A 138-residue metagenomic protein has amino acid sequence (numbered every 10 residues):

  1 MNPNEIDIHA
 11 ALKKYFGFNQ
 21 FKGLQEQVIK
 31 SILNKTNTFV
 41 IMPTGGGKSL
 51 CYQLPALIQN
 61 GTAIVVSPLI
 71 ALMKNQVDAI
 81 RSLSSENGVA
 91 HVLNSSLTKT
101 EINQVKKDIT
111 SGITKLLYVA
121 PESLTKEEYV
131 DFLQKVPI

Functional and structural regions predicted by a protein language model:
N2-P43: Conserved pre-motif I regulatory segment
K35, I80-L83, G112: Conserved, well-folded catalytic cores of nucleic-acid-processing and energy-transducing macromolecular machines
K35-L54, I64-S67: Walker A/P-loop
G46, D78, L97-I138: Conserved helix/coil segment N-terminal to the catalytic DExD/H
L50, G61-S82, S95-L97, E101 (+1 more regions): Conserved Walker A/P-loop ATP-binding site and its immediately adjacent core in helicase/helicase-like ATPase domains
N60-T62, S85-V89, T114, P137-I138: Short glycine-/polar-rich loops that comprise or flank the Walker A/P-loop and associated switch/sensor motifs
